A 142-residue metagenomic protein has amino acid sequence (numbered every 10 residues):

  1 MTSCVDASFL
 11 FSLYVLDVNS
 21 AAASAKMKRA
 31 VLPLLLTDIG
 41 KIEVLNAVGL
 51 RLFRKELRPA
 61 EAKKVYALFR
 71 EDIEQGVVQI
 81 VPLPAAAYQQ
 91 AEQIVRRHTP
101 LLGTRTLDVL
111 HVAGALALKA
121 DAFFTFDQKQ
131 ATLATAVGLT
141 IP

Functional and structural regions predicted by a protein language model:
M1-E43, A47, R51-K64, V137-T140: Short, well-structured N-terminal submotif of metal-dependent ribonuclease cores
F11-V15, L34-I39, E74-Q79, Q93-H98: Short acidic/polar alpha-helix capping motifs at helix-coil junctions
S20-A22, A67, V109-V112: A generic local structural motif
T37, V81-L83, P142: Conserved beta-strand termini and adjacent loop/short-helix elements that scaffold enzyme active sites in alpha/beta
L45-R96: Active-site-proximal, substrate-binding regions of enzyme catalytic domains and RNA-binding/basic surfaces
V78-Q128, T132: Active-site neighborhoods of divalent-metal-dependent phosphate/nucleic-acid chemistry enzymes
